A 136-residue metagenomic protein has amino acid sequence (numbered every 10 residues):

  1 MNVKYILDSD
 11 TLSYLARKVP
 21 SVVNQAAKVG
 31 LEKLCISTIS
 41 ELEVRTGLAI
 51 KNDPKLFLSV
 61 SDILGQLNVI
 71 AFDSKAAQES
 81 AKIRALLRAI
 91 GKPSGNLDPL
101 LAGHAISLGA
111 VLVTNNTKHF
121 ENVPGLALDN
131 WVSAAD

Functional and structural regions predicted by a protein language model:
M1-I36, T46-L64, A134-D136: Short, well-structured N-terminal submotif of metal-dependent ribonuclease cores
M1-K4, A102, I106-D136: Acidic, PIN/NYN-like endoribonuclease modules and their adjacent C-terminal/linker elements
V3, N68-V113: Active-site neighborhoods of divalent-metal-dependent phosphate/nucleic-acid chemistry enzymes
D8-S9, V44, S80, A105 (+1 more regions): Generic structural signal for small/hydrophobic residues in well-ordered secondary structure, especially within
T11-L12, S40, A76, L101 (+1 more regions): Alpha-helix capping/helix-boundary segments
L12-S13, L42-R45, I70, E121 (+1 more regions): Nucleotide phosphate-binding site architecture
V22, E41, F57-V60, A77-S80 (+1 more regions): A general structural signal for well-ordered alpha-helical segments in protein cores
